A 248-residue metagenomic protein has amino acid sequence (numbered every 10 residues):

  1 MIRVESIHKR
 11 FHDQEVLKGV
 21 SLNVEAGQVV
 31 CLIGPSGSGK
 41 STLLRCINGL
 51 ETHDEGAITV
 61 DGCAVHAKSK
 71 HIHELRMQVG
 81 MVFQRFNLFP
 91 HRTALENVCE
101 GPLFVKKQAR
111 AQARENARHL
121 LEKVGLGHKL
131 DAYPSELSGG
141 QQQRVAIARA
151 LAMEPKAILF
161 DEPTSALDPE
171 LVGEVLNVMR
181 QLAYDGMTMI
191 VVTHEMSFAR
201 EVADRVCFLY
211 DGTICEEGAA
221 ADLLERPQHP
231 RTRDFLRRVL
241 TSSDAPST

Functional and structural regions predicted by a protein language model:
M1-A220: ABC family nucleotide-binding domain
Y210, E217, A221-T248: C-terminal boundary and immediately downstream tail of ABC-type ATPase nucleotide-binding domains
